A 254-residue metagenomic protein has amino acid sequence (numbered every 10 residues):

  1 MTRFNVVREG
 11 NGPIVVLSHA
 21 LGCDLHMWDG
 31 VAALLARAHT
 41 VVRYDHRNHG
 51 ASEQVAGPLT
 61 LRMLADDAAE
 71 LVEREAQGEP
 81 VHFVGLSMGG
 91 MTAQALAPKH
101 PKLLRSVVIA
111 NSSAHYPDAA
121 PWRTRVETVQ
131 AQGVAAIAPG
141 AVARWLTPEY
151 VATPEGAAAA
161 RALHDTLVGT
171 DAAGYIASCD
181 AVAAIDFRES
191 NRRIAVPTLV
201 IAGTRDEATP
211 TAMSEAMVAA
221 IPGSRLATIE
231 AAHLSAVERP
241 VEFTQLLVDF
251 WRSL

Functional and structural regions predicted by a protein language model:
T2-Q54: Conserved HGGG/HGGXW glycine-rich cap/lid loop of the alpha/beta-hydrolase fold
M63-P80: Conserved acidic catalytic loop of the alpha/beta-hydrolase fold
G85-G89, A93: Gly/Ala-rich beta-loop-alpha elbow adjacent to hydrolase catalytic centers
Q94-K99, L103-P139: Flexible "cap/lid" loop of the alpha/beta hydrolase fold
P117-A120, Q132-R192: Conserved alpha/beta-hydrolase catalytic His-Asp/Glu region
I194, V200-A202: Short beta-strand/loop motif that positions the catalytic acidic residue of the alpha/beta-hydrolase fold
T204-T209: Acidic catalytic loop of the alpha/beta-hydrolase fold
S224-L254: Catalytic active-site module of serine/aspartate enzymes centered on a nucleophile-bearing elbow/loop
